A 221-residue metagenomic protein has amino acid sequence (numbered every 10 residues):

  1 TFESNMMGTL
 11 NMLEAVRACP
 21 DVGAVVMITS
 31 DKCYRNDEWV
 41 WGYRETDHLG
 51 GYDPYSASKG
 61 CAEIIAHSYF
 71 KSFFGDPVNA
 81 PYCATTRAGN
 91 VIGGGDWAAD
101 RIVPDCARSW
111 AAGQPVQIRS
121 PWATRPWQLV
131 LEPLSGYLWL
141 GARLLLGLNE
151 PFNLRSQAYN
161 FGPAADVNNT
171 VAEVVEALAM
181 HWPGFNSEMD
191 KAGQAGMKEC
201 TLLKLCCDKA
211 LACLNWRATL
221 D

Functional and structural regions predicted by a protein language model:
F2-E14, A18-A24, C33-V91, W97-A98: Catalytic helix-loop patch of NAD(P)-dependent Rossmann-fold dehydrogenases
N5, T9, A99-P104, Y137 (+1 more regions): Amphipathic alpha-helical segments in well-structured domains
E14-A18, H67, K71, R108 (+3 more regions): Short, well-ordered alpha-helices that flank and scaffold nucleotide-derived cofactor binding pockets
S30: Residue(s) in the substrate-gating loop at a strand-loop-helix junction that position the organic substrate next
D37-V40, D96-D100, V130-L131, V171-V174: Short aromatic-enriched loop/helix-cap "lid" or pocket-rim segments at secondary-structure transitions that line
E38-V40, G75-D76, C106, L144-E150: Short beta-strand/turn micro-motifs at beta-sheet edges
N90, W110-D221: C-terminal substrate-binding subdomain of Rossmann-fold SDR/epimerase-dehydratase oxidoreductases
